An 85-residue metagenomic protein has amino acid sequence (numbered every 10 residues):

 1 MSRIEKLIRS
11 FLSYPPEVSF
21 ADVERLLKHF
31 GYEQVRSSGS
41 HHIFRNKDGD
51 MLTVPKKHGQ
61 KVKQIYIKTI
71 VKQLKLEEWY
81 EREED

Functional and structural regions predicted by a protein language model:
M1-K6, S10-R25: A charge-rich, low-complexity, intrinsically flexible signal that marks solvent-exposed coils, linkers, repeats
L12, F30, L52, W79-D85: Extended, charge-rich alpha-helical interface modules
S13, V54-K56, Q64: Generic structural "secondary-structure junction" signal
E17, S38, Q60-Q64: Short, well-ordered coil↔helix boundary/capping segments
E24-H58: Basic/aromatic recognition patch in beta-strand/loop cores that engages polyanionic ligands
H58-D85: C-terminal structural segments of small proteins and small subunits
